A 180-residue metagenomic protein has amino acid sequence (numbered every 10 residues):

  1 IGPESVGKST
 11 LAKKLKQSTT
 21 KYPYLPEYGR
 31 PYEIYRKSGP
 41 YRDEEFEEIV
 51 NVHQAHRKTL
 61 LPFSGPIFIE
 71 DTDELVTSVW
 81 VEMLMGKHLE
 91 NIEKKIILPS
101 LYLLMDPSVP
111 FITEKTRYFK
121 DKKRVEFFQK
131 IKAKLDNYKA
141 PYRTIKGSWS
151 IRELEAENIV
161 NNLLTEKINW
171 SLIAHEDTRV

Functional and structural regions predicted by a protein language model:
I1: Residues at the beta-strand->loop junction immediately N-terminal to the Walker
E4: The conserved Walker
K8: Conserved lysine of the Walker
K13-K58: Conserved substrate/cofactor phosphate-moiety recognition/catalytic segment in nucleotide-dependent phosphotransferases
Y28, T72-L75, D106-S108: Anionic group-transfer/hydrolysis microenvironments
E48-I97: Glycine-rich phosphate-binding loop used to anchor ATP phosphates in small-molecule kinases, encompassing both
M85-I151, E155-N158, L164, S171-A174: A glycine- and Lys/Arg-enriched "phosphate-lid" helix/loop adjacent to the NTP-binding pocket of small-molecule kinases
